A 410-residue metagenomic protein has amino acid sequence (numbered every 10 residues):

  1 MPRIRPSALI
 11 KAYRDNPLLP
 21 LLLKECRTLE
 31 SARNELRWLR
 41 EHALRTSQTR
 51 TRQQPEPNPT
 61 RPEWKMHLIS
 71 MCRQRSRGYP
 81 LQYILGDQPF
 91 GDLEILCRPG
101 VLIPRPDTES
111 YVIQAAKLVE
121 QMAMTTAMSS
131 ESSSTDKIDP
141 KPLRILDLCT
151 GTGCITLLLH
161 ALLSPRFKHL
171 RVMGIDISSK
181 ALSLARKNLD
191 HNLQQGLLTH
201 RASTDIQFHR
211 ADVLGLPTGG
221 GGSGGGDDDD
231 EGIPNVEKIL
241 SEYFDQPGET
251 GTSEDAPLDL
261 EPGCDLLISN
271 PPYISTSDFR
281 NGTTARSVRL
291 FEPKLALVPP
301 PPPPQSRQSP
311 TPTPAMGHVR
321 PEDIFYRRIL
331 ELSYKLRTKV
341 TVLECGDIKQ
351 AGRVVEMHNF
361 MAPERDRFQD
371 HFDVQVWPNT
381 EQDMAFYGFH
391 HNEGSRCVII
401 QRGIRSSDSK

Functional and structural regions predicted by a protein language model:
P2-Q88: N-terminal auxiliary segments of SAM/dcSAM-dependent transferases
P55-N58, I69-K187, N392-R396: SAM-dependent Rossmann-like transferase core, predominantly class I methyltransferases with a strong bias toward
P142, G263-C264, T338: Local beta-strand N-terminus motif with an aromatic residue
K180-N192, R353-M357: Short alpha-helix adjacent to the SAM-binding motif of class I
R186-E261: S-adenosyl-L-methionine
S223, P271-I324: Mobile active-site "lid"/loop adjacent to the S-adenosyl-L-methionine
P262-N270: Short SAM/SAH-binding signature in class I
P300-G388, N392-C397: Conserved Class I SAM-dependent methyltransferase catalytic core
